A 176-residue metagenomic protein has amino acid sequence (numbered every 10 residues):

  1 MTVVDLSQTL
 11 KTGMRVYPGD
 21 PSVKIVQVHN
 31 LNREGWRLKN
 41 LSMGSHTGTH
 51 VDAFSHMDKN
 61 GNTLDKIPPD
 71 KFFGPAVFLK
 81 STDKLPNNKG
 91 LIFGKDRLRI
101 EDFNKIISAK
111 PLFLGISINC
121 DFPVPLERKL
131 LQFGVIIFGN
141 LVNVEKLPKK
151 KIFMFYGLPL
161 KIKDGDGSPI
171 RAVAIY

Functional and structural regions predicted by a protein language model:
M1-Y176: Active-/binding-site microenvironments in catalytic and ligand-binding cores
